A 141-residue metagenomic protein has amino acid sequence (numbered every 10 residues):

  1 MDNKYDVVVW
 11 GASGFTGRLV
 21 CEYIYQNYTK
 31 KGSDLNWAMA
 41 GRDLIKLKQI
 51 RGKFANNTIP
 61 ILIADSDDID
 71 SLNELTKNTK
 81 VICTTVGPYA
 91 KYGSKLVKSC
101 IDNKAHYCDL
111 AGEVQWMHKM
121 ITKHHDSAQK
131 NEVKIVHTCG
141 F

Functional and structural regions predicted by a protein language model:
Y5-Y28: N-terminal Rossmann NAD(P)H-binding glycine-rich loop of SDR-like oxidoreductase domains
D6, D34-A38, P60: Residues at the starts of beta-strands that form the adenosine-phosphate
D6, K80-V81, H106: Structural motif
T29-K46: Conserved glycine-rich Rossmann-like NAD(P)H-binding loop of the short-chain dehydrogenase/reductase
Q49-T58: Short, conserved SAM-binding/catalytic segment of Class I S-adenosyl-L-methionine-dependent methyltransferases
L62-Y92: Conserved Rossmann-fold cofactor-binding substructure of NAD(P)-dependent oxidoreductases
P88, V97-M117: ADP-ribose/adenylate-binding Rossmann-like module
A111-V133: Rossmann-fold NAD(P)-binding glycine/threonine-rich loop
